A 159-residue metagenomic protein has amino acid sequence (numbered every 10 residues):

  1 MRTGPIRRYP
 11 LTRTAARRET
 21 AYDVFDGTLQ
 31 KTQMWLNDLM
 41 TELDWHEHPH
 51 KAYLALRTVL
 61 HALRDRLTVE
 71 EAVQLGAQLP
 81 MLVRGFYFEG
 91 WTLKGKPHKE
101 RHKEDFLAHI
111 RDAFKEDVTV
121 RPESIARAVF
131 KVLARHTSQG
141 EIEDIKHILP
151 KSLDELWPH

Functional and structural regions predicted by a protein language model:
R2-P10: Hydrophobic membrane-targeting and insertion signals
R17: Active-site substrate-binding loop specific to GH73 endo-beta-N-acetylglucosaminidase modules in bacterial autolysins
T20-R66: The feature marks the first
Y22-D26, R57, Q78-M81, R135 (+1 more regions): Mobile acidic interaction elements
D23, R127, V132, L149-L156: A domain-level signal for the structural core that forms small-molecule/cofactor-binding pockets and catalytic centers
H46-R57, R64-V73, D117-A128, A134-H147: Short, low-complexity cationic-aromatic patches
A55-G95: Acidic (E/D-rich), amphipathic helical modules within compact regulatory domains
V83-H136: Short, solvent-exposed interaction modules
